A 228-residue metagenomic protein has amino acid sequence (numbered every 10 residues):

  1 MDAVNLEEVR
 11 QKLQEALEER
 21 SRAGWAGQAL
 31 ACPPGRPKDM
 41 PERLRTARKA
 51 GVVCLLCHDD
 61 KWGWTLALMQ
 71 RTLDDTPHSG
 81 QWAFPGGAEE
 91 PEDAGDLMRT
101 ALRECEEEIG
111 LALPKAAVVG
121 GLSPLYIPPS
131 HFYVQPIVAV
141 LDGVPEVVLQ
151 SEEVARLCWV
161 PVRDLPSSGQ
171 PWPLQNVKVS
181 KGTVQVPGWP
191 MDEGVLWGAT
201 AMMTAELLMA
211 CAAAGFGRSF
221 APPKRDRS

Functional and structural regions predicted by a protein language model:
M1-A83, A88-P145, T183-S228: N-terminal leader/linker segments that precede catalytic domains of diphosphate-processing enzymes
L149-P190: NUDIX/MutT-family hydrolases
